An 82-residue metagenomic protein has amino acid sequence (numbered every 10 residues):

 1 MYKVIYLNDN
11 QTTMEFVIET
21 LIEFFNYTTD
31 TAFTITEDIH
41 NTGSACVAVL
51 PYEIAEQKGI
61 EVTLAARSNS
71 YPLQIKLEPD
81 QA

Functional and structural regions predicted by a protein language model:
M1-A82: Terminal domain-initiation and capping elements
